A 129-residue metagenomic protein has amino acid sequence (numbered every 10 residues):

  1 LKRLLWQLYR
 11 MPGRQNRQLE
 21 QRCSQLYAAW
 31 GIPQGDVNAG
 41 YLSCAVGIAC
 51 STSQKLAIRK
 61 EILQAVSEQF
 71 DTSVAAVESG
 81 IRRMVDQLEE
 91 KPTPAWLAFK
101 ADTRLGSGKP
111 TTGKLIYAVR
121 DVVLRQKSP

Functional and structural regions predicted by a protein language model:
L1-P12: Receiver (REC) domain switch/output surface
L8-Y9, N16, L124-K127: Intrinsically disordered, low-complexity regions in plant nuclear regulators
N16-T72, I81, V85, E89: C-terminal output/effector regions of signal-responsive regulators
R59-I62, E68-F70, S79-R82, E89-P129: C-terminal engagement/docking regions of AAA+ P-loop ATPases
A75: Recognition helix of helix-turn-helix DNA-binding domains
